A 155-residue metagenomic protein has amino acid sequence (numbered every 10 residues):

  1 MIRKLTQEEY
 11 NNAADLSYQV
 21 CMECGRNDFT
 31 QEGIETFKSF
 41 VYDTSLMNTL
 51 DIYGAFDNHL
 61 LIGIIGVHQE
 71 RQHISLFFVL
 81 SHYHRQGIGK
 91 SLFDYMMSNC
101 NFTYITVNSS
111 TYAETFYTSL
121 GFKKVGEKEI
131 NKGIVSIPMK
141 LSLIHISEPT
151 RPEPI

Functional and structural regions predicted by a protein language model:
M1-D15: A short beta-loop-alpha structural element at the N-terminal edge of CoA-dependent acyl/N-acetyltransferase catalytic
Y18-Y42: Conserved GNAT-fold acetyl-CoA-binding loop/helix
L50-G63: Conserved beta-hairpin
F77-H84: A short, internal acetyl-CoA/4′-phosphopantetheine-binding micro-motif in the GNAT/acyltransferase core
R85-S98: Conserved acetyl-CoA-binding loop-helix of GNAT-fold acetyltransferases
K90, T111-V135: Conserved active-site alpha-helix within GNAT-family acetyltransferase domains
N99-Y112: Conserved GNAT acetyl-CoA-binding A-motif
I144-E148, P152-I155: Single conserved hydrophobic/aromatic residue that forms the stacking wall/gate of nucleotide- or nucleobase-binding
